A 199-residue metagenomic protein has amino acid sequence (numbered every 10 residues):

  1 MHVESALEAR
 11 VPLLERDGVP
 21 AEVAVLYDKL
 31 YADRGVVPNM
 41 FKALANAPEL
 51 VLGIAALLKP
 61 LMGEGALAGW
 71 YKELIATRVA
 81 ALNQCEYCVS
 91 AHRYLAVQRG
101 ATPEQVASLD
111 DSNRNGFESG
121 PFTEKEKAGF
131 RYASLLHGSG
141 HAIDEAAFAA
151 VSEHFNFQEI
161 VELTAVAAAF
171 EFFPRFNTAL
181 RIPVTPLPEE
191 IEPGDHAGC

Functional and structural regions predicted by a protein language model:
M1-C199: Hydrophobic alpha-helical segments
